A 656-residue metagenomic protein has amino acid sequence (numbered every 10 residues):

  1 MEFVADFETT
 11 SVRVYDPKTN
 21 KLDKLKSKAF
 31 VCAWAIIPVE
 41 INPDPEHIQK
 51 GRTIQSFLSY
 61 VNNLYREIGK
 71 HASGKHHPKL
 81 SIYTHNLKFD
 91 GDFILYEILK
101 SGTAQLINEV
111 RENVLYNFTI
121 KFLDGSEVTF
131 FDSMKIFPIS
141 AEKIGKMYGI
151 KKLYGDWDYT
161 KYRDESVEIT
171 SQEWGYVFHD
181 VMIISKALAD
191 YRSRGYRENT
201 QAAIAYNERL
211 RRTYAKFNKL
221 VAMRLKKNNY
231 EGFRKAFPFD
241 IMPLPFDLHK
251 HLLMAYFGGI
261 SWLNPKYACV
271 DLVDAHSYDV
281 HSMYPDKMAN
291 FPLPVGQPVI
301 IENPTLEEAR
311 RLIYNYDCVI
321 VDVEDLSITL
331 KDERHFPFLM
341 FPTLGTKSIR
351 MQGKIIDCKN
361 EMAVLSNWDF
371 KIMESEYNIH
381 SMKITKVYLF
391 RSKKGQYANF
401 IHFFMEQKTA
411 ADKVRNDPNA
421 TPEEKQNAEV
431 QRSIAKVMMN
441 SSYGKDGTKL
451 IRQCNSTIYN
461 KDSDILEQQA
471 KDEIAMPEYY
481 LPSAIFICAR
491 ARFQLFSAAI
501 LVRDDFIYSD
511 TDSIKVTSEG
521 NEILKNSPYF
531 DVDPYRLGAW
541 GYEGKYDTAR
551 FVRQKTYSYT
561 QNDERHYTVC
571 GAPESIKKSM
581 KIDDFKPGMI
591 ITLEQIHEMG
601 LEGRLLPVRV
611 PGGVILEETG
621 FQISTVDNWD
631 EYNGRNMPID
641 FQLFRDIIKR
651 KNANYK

Functional and structural regions predicted by a protein language model:
E2, D23-T84, D92-K656: Conserved acidic
D6-V14, L22: Ser/Thr-glycine-rich phosphate-binding loops at phosphate-binding pockets of nucleotides, nucleotide cofactors
V14-P17, I94-Y96: Short, solvent-exposed loop/turn and secondary-structure capping segments
